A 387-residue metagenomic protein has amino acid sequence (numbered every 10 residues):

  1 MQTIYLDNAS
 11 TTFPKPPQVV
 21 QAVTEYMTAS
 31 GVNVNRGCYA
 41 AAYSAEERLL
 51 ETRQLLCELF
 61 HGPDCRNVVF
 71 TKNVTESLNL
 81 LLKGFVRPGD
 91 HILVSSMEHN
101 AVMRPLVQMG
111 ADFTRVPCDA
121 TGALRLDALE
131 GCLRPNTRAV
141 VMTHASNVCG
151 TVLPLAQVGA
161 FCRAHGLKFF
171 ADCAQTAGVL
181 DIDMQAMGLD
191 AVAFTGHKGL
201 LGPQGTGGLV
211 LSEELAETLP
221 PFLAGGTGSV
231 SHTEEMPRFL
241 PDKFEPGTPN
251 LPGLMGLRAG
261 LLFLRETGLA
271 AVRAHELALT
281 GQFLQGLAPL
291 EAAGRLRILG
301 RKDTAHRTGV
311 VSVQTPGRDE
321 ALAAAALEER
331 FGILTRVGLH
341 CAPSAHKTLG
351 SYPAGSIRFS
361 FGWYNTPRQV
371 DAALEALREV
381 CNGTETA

Functional and structural regions predicted by a protein language model:
M1-A387: Pyridoxal 5′-phosphate
